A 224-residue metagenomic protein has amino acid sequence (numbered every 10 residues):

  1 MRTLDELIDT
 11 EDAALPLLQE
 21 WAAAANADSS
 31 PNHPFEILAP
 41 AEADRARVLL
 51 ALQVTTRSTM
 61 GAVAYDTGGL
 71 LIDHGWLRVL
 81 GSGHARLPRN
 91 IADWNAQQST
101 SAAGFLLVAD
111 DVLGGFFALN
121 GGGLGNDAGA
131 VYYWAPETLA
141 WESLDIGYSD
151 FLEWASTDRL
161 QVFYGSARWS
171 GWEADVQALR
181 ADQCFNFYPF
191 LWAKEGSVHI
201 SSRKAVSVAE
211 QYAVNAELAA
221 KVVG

Functional and structural regions predicted by a protein language model:
M1-L124, V162, V176-G224: A surface-exposed partner-binding patch
D127-G165: Compact, glycine/acidic-enriched structural inserts
